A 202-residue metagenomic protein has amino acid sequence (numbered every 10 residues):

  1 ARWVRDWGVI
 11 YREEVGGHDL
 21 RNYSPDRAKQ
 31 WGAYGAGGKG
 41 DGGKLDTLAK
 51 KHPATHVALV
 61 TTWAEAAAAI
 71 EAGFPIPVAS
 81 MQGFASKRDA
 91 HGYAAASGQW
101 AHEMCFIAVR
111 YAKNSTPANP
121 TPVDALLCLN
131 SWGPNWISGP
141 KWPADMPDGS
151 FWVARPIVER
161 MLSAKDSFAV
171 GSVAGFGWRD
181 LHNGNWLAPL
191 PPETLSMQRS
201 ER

Functional and structural regions predicted by a protein language model:
A1-T121, A125-L129, P134-R202: Predominantly the structural core of cysteine protease catalytic domains
